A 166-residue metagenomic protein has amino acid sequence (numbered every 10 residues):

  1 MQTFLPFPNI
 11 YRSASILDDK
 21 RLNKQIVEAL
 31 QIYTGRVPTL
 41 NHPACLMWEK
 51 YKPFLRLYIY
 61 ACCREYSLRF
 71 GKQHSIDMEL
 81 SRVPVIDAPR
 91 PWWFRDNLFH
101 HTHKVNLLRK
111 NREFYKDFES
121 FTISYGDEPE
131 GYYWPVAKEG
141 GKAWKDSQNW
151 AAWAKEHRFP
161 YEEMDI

Functional and structural regions predicted by a protein language model:
M1-I166: Expand to "…catalyze enediolate/carbanion chemistry for C-C bond making/breaking, isomerization, decarboxylation
